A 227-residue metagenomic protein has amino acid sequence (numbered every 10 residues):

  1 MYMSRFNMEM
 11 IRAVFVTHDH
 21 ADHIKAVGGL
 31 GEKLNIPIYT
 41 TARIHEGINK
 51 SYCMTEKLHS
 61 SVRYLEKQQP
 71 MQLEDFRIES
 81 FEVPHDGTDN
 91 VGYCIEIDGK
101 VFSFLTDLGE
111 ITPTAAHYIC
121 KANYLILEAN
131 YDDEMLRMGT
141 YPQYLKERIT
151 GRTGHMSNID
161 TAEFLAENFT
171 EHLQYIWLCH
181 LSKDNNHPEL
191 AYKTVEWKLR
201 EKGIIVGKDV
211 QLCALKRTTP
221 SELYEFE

Functional and structural regions predicted by a protein language model:
M1-R5, K25, Y64-Y124, L223-E227: Core dinuclear metal-dependent hydrolase active-site scaffold
M1-T41: Active-site metal-binding motif and surrounding structural segment of the metallo-beta-lactamase
I11, H59, A122-N123: Short, well-ordered alpha-helix to beta-strand connector turns
I11-D19, Y39-A42, S103-T106, I126-E128 (+2 more regions): Active-site neighborhood of phospho(di)ester-bond hydrolases with catalytic His/Asp-centered motifs
H20-I24, H45-G47, T88, I111-P113 (+2 more regions): Active-site environment of divalent metal-dependent phosphoester hydrolases
K25-L34, N49-Y52, N186-K193: Metal-dependent catalytic neighborhoods of phosphoester/phosphodiester hydrolases
P113-C213: Cap/insert and terminal regions of metallo-dependent hydrolase folds
V210-E227: Short, basic/aromatic-enriched C-terminal tail that caps enzymatic domains
